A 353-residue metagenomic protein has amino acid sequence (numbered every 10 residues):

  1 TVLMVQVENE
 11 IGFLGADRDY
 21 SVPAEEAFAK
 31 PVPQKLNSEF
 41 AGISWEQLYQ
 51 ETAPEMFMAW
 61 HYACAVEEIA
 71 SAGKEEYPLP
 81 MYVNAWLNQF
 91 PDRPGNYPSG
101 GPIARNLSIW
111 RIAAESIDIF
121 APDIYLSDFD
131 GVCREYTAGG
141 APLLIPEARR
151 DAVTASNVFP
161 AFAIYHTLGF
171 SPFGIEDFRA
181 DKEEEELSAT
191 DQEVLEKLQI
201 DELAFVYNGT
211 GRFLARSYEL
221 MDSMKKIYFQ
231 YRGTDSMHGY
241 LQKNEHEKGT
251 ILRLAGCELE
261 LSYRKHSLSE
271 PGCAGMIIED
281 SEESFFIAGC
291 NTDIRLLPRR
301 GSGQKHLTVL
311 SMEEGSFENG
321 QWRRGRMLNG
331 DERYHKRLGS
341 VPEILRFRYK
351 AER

Functional and structural regions predicted by a protein language model:
T1-L107: Polysaccharide-binding and catalytic clefts of secreted carbohydrate-active enzymes
N9-G12, L87-F90, L126-S127, R150-D151 (+2 more regions): Short, solvent-exposed loop/turn segments at secondary-structure junctions
E26-K30, K35-L36, P142-L143, H166-T167 (+2 more regions): Short, surface-exposed linear patches
Q50-T52, N88-P91, A113-A114, G139-G140 (+1 more regions): A generic short-segment signal for beta-strand/edge and adjacent turn/coil regions
F57-A59, P94-S99, I119-P122, G249-A255 (+1 more regions): Short linear motifs at secondary-structure transitions and domain/linker junctions
E68-P78, N106-R212: Catalytic-core region of carbohydrate-active enzymes that cleave or remodel glycosidic bonds
P160-R295: Aromatic- and carboxylate-lined catalytic core of secreted/periplasmic carbohydrate-active enzymes
G256-M276, E282-R353: C-terminal beta-sandwich/jelly-roll accessory domains of carbohydrate-active enzymes
